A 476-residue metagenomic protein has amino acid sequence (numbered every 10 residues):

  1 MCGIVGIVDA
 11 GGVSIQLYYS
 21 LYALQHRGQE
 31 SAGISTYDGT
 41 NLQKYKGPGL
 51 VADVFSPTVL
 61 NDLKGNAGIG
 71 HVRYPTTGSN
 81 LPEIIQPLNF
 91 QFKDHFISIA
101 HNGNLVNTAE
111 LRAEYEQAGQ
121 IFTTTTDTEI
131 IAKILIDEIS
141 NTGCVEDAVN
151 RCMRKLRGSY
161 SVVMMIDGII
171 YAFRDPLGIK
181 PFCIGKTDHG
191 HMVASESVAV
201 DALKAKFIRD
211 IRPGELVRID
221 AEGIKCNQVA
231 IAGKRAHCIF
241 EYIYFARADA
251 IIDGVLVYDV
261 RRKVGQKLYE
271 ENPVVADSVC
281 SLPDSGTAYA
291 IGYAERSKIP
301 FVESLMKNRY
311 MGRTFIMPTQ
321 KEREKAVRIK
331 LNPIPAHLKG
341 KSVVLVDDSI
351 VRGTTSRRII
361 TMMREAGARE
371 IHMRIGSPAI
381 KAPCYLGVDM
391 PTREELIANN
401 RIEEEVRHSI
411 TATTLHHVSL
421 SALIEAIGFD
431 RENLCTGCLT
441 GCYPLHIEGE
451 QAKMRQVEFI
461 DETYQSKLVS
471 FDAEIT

Functional and structural regions predicted by a protein language model:
M1-P213, R218-D277, L282, E370: Conserved short alpha-helical segments that host acidic/polar catalytic motifs at enzyme active sites
G12-S14, T76-T77, N107, I179-K180 (+7 more regions): Flexible loop/turn segments at secondary-structure boundaries
F55, T124, E129-A132, F301-G312 (+1 more regions): A conserved beta-strand->alpha-helix junction
A100, M165, F173-R174, G185 (+12 more regions): Generic beta-strand/beta-sheet core signal
Q120, N141-T142, P273-A276, E295-V302 (+2 more regions): Secondary-structure transition/capping motifs at alpha-helix termini and the adjoining loop/turn into the next element
R151, A199, K206, G214-E215 (+4 more regions): Phosphate/diphosphate-binding loops
M153, G168-I169, K204-D210, T361-T476: PRPP-dependent phosphoribosyltransferase catalytic core
K298-V343, T354, K381-V388: Short, glycine/charge-rich flexible loops or terminal/linker lids adjacent to PRPP-binding catalytic cores
